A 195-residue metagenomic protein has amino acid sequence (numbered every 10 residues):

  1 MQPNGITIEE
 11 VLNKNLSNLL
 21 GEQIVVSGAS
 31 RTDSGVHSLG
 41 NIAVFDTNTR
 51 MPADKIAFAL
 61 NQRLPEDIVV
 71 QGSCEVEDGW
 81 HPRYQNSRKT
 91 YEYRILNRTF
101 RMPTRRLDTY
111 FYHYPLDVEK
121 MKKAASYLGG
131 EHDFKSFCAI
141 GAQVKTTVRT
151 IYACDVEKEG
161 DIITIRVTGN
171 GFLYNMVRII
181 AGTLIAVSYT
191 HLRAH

Functional and structural regions predicted by a protein language model:
G5-N15: Short catalytic helix/loop segments, enriched in acidic residues and glycine and frequently bearing histidine
N18-I24, L64-V69: Short secondary-structure junctions
Q23-N48, G79-P82: Short, charge-patterned binding micro-sites
I56-N61: Short amphipathic alpha-helices in soluble, non-transmembrane regions that often serve as interface/regulatory elements
Q62-I68, L184-Y189: A common structural junction motif
I68, S73-T168: Non-catalytic RNA-recognition surface used by pseudouridine synthases
Y93, M176-A181: Active-site-proximal alpha-helical segments within enzyme catalytic domains
T190-H195: Conserved small/polar residues in nucleotide/adenosyl-binding loops
